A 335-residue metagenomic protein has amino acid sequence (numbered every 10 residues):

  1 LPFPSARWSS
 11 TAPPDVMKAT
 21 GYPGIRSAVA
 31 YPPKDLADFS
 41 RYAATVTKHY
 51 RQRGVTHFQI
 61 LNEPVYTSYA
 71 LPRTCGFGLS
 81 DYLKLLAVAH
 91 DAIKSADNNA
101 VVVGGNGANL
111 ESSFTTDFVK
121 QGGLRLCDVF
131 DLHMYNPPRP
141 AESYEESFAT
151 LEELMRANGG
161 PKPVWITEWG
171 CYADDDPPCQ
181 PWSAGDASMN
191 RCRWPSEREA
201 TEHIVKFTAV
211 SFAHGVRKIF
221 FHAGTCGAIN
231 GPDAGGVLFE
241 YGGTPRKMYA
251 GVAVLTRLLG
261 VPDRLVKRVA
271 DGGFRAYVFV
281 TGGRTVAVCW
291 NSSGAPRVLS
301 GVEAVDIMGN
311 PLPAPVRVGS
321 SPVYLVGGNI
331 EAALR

Functional and structural regions predicted by a protein language model:
L1-D128, H133-Y135: Substrate-binding cleft and catalytic face of glycoside hydrolase catalytic domains, especially the flexible beta-alpha
S40-T47, H90, K94, V119 (+4 more regions): Non-transmembrane alpha-helical segments in soluble domains of secreted/periplasmic/extracellular proteins
V46, F58, E63, A89 (+7 more regions): Conserved, mostly hydrophobic/aromatic
G78-F207, H214: Noncatalytic carbohydrate-binding groove/subsite architecture in carbohydrate-active enzymes
C171-A253, R268-F274: Aromatic/acidic polysaccharide-binding cleft in carbohydrate-active enzymes
R268-V302, I307-G309: Carbohydrate-binding surface patches
L312-R335: C-terminal beta-strand-rich structural cap/linker in extracellular carbohydrate-active enzymes
